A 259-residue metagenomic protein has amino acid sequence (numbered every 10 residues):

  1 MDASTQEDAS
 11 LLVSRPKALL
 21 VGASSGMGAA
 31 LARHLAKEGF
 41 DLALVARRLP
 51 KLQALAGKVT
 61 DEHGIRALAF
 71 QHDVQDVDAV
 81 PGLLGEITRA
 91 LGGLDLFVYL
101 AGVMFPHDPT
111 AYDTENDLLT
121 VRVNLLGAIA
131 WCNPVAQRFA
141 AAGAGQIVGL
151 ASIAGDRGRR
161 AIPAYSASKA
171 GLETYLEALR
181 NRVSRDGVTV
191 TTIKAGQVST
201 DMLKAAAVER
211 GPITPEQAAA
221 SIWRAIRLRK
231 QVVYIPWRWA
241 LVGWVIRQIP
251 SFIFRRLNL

Functional and structural regions predicted by a protein language model:
S24-G26: Conserved glycine-rich cofactor-binding loop
E38-L55: Conserved glycine-rich Rossmann-like NAD(P)H-binding loop of the short-chain dehydrogenase/reductase
L100-P106: Conserved NAD(P)H cofactor-binding loop of Rossmann-fold oxidoreductase domains
D108-T110, N116-V121: Substrate-binding pocket helix/loop in short-chain dehydrogenase/reductase
C132, S168: Active-site helix of classical SDR
S152: Residue(s) in the substrate-gating loop at a strand-loop-helix junction that position the organic substrate next
R185, T192, A207-W244: C-terminal helical subdomain
